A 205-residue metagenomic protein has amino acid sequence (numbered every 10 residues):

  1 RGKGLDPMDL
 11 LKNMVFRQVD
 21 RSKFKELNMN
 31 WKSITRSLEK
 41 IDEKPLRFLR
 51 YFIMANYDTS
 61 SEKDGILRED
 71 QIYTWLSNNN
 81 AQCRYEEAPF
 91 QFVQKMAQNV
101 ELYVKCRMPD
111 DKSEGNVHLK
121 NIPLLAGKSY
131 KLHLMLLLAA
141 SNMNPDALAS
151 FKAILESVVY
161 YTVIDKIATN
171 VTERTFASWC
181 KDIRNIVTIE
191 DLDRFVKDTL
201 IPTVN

Functional and structural regions predicted by a protein language model:
R1-N205: Flexible coil/loop and intrinsically disordered segments
